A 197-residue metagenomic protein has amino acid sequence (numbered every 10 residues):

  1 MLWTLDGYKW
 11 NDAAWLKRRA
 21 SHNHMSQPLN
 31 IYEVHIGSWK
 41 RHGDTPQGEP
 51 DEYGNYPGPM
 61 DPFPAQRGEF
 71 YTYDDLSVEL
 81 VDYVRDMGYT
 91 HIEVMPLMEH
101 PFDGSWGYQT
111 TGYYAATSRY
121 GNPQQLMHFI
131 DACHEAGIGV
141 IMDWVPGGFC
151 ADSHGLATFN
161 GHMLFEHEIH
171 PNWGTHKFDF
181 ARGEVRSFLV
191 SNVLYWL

Functional and structural regions predicted by a protein language model:
M1-N30, K40-Y53, P62: An acidic, Gly/Ser/Thr/Pro-rich helix-cap/linker signature
M25, H35-L197: Substrate-binding/active-site clefts of carbohydrate-active enzymes
